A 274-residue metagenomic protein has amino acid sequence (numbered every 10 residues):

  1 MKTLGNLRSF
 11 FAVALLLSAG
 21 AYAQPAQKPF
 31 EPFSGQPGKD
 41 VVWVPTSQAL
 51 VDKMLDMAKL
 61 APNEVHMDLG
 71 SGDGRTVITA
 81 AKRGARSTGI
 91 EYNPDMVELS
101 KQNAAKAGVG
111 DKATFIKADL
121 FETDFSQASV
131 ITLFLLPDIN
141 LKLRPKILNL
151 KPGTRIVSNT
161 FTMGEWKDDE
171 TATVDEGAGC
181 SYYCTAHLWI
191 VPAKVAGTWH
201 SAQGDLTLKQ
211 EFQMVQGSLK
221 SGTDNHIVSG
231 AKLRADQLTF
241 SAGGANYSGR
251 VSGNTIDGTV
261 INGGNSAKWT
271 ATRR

Functional and structural regions predicted by a protein language model:
M1-F11: Bacterial N-terminal signal peptides that target proteins for export
Y22-E64: S-adenosyl-L-methionine
N63-G72: Conserved class I S-adenosyl-L-methionine
G74-I78: Glycine-rich SAM-binding Motif I of class I
R86-E91: Conserved SAM-binding motif I beta-strand of class I
P94-Q127: S-adenosyl-L-methionine
N140-K194: C-terminal substrate-binding/active-site "lid" region of AdoMet-derived donor-dependent transferases
A193-R274: Central antiparallel beta-sheet cores of small beta-barrel/beta-sandwich binding domains
